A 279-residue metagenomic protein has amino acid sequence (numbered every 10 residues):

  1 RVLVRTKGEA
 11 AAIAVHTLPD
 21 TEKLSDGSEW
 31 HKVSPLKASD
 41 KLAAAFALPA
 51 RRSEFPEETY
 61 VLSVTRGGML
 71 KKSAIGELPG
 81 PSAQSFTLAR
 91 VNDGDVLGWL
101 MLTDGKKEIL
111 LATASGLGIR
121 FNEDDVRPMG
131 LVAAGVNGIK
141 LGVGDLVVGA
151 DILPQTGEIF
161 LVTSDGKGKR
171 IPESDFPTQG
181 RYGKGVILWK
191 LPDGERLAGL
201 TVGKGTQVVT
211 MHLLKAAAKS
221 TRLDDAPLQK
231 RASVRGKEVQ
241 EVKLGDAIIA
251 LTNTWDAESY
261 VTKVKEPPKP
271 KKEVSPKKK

Functional and structural regions predicted by a protein language model:
R1-K279: Short, structured "edge-of-domain" segments at secondary-structure transitions
